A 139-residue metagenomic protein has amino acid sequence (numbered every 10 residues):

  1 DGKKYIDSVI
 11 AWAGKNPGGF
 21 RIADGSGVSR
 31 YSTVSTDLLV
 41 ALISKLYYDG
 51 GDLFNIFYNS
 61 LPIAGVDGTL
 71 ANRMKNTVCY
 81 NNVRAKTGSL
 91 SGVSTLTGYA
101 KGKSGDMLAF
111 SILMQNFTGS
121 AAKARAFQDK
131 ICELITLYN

Functional and structural regions predicted by a protein language model:
D1-N55: A small/polar active-site loop signature that marks catalytic segments
I6, I10, F127-N139: Short, gly/Ser/Thr-rich active-site loops of penicillin-recognizing serine hydrolases
A23-G25, S60-A64, T87, I112-Q115: Active-site-proximal beta-strand/loop segments in catalytic clefts of secreted hydrolases
F54-D67, K130-I131: Active/binding-pocket-proximal capping segment
N72-K103: Short, Gly/Ser/Thr-enriched beta-strand-loop segments that form substrate-interacting elements of hydrolase/peptidase
L96-T97, D106-T118: Short, well-ordered beta-strand elements
Q115-Q128: A short acidic/glycine-rich loop-to-helix N-cap element
